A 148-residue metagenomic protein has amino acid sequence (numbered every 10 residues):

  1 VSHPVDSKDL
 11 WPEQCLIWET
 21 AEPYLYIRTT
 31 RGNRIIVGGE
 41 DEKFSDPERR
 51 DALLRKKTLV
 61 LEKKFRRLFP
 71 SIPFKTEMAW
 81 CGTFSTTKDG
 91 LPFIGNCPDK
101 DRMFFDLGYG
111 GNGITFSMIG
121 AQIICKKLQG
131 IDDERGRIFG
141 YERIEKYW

Functional and structural regions predicted by a protein language model:
V1-S2, L54-K64: Gly/Ser/Thr-rich active-site loops/lids in small-molecule metabolic enzymes that frequently grip phosphoryl groups
V1-T30: Flavin-dependent oxidoreductases
V37-G38: Contiguous alpha-helical scaffold segments within structured protein domains that host functional hotspots
K43-D51, K63-W148: C-terminal catalytic lobe of FAD-dependent flavoproteins
